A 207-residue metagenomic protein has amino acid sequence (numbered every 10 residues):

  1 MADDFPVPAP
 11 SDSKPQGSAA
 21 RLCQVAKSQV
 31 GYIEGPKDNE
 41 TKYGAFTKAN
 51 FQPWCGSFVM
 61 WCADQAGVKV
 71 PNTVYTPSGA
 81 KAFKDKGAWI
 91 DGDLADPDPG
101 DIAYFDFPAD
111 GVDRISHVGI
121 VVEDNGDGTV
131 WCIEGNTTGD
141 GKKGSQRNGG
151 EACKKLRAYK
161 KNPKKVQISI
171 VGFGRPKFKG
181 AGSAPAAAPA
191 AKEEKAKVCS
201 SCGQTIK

Functional and structural regions predicted by a protein language model:
M1-V68, I168, R175-K177, A181-K192: N-terminal capping segments
A2-K14, V112-A196, S200-K207: Aromatic- and glycine-rich peptidoglycan recognition patches
A20-C23, V68-K143: ...with weaker cross-activation on analogous glycine-rich loops/strands in unrelated enzymes
L22, G35, Y75, R157-K160 (+1 more regions): Poly-acidic low-complexity segments
E40, N72-Y75, Q204: Intrinsically disordered/low-complexity terminal segments and short unstructured peptides
F46-A49, S57, W61, P71-T73 (+3 more regions): Surface-exposed loop/turn and secondary-structure junction residues enriched for glycine/proline
M60, A80, A196: Short glycine-/small-residue-rich flexible loop motifs, especially phosphate/cofactor-binding loops
Q65, G100, Y104, A196-V198 (+1 more regions): Generic alpha-helical hydrophobic packing signal
